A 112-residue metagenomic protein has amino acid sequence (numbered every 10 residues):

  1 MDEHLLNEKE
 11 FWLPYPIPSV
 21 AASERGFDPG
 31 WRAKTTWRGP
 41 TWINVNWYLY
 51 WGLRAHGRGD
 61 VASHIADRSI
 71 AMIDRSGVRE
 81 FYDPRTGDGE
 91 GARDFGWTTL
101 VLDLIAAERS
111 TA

Functional and structural regions predicted by a protein language model:
M1-E8, G57-M72: Extended, well-ordered alpha-helical scaffold segments
M1-T41, D74-A112: Extended glycan-interaction surfaces of carbohydrate-active proteins
P40, Y50-G52, A62, A66 (+1 more regions): Small-side-chain structural scaffolding
W42-N46: Generic helix N-cap/helix-start motif at coil->alpha-helix transitions
W47-G59, V101-A112: Well-ordered alpha-helical scaffold segments within catalytic/enzyme domains
